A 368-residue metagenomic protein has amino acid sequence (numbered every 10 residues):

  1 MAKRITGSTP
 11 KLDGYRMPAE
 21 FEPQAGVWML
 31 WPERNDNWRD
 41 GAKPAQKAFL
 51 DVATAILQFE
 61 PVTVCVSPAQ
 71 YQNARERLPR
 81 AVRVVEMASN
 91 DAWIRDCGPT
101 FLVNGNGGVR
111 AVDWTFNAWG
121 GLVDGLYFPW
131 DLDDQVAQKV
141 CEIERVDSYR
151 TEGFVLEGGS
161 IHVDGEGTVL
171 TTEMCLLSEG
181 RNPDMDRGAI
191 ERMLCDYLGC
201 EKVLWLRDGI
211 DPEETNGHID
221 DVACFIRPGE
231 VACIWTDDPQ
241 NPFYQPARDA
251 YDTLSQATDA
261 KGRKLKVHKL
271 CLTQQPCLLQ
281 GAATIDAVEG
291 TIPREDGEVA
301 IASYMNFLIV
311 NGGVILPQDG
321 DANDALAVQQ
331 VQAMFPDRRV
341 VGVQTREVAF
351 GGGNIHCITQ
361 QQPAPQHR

Functional and structural regions predicted by a protein language model:
M1-R368: Histidine/cysteine-enriched polar flanking segments
